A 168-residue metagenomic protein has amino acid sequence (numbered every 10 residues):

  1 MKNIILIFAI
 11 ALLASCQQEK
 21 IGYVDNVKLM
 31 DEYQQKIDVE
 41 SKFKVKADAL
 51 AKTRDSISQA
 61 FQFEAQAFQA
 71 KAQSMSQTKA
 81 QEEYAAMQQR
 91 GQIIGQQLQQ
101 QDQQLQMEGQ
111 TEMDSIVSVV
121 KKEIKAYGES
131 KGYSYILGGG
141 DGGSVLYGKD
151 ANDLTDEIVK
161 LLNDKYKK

Functional and structural regions predicted by a protein language model:
M1-I4: Positively charged n-region of N-terminal signal peptides that target proteins for export
L6-I10: Hydrophobic alpha-helical targeting segments used for export or membrane insertion
L12-S15: C-terminal motif of bacterial Sec signal peptides marking the signal peptidase cleavage site
Q17-K168: Amphipathic, charged alpha-helical segments and their helix-to-coil junctions in extracytoplasmic/peripheral assemblies
